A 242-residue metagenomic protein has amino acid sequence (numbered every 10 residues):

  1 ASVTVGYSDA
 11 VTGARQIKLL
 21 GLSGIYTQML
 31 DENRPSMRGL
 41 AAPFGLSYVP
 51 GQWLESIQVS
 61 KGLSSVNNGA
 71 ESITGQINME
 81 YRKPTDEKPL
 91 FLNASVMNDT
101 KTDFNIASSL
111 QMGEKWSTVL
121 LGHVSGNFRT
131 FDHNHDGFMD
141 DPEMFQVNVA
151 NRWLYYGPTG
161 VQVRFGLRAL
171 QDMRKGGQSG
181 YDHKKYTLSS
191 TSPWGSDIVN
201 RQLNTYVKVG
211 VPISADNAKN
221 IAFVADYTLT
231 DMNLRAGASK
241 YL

Functional and structural regions predicted by a protein language model:
A1, R15-K18, L30, F44-P50 (+4 more regions): N-terminal periplasmic accessory domains that precede and gate Gram-negative outer-membrane beta-barrel machines
A1-P35: Extracytoplasmic beta-strand/coil segments of soluble accessory domains associated with Gram-negative outer-membrane
T4, Y26, S36-M37, L63-N67 (+1 more regions): Short beta-strands and strand-coil junctions in structured, solvent-facing domains, enriched
A14, F44, L54, S72-T74 (+6 more regions): Transmembrane beta-barrel architecture of outer-membrane proteins
Q28, S56-S60, Q76-R82, P89-N98 (+3 more regions): Predominantly transmembrane beta-strands of Gram-negative outer membrane beta-barrel pores used for transport
R34-K61, V149: Short acidic/polar hinge/loop motifs at secondary-structure boundaries that mediate gating or recognition
N68, P84-P89, G113-K115, P158-Q162 (+1 more regions): Short loop/turn motifs that connect adjacent beta-strands in outer-membrane beta-barrel proteins
N127-N148, L154-I221, Y227-L242: Flexible loop and strand-edge segments within Gram-negative outer membrane beta-barrel domains
